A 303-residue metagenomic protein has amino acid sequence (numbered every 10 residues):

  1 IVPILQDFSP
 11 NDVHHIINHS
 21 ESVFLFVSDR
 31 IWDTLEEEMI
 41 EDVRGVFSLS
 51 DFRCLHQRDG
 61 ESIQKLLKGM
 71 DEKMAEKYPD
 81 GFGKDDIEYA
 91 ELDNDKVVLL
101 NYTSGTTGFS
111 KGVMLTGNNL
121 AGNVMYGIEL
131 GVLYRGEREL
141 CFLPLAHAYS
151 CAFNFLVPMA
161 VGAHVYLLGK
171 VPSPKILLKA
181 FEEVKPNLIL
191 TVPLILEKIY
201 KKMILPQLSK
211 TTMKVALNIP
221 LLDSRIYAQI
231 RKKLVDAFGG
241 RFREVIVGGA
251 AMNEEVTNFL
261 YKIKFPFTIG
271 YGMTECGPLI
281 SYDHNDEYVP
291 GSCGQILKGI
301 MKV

Functional and structural regions predicted by a protein language model:
I1, H19, L156-A160, Y261: Short hydrophobic alpha-helices that are characteristic scaffold elements of the AMP-binding
I1, L5-D7, H14, F142-A148 (+1 more regions): Conserved AMP-binding
I1-M74: Structural core segment of the AMP-binding/adenylate-forming
L25, V97, T103-T106, E139 (+4 more regions): Conserved S/T- and glycine-rich ATP-binding loop of Class I adenylate-forming
D29-V43, I195-T211, A228-G240, M252-I263: Adenylate-forming
L67-Y102, F109, V132-R138: Conserved pre-ATP/AMP-binding loop-to-beta segment of ANL
A121-R138, L145-K232, R241, P266: Conserved AMP-binding/adenylation subdomain of ANL enzymes
I226-V303: Conserved AMP-binding/adenylate-forming
